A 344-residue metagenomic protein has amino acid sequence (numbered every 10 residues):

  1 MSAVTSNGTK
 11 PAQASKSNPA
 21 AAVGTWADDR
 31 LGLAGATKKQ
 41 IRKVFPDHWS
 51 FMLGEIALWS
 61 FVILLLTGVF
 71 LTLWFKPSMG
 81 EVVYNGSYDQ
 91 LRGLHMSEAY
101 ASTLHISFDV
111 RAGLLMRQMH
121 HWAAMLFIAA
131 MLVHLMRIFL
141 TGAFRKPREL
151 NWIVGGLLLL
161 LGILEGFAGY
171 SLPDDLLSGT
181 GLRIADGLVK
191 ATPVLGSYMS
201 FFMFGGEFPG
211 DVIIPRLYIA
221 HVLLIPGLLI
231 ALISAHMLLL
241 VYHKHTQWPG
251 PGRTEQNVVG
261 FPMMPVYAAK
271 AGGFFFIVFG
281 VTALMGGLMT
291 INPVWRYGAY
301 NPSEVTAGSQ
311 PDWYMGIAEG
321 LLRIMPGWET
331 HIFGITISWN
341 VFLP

Functional and structural regions predicted by a protein language model:
S2-I324, G334, S338-P344: Membrane-embedded alpha-helical bundles that constitute the cytochrome b-like, heme-associated redox core of multi-pass
